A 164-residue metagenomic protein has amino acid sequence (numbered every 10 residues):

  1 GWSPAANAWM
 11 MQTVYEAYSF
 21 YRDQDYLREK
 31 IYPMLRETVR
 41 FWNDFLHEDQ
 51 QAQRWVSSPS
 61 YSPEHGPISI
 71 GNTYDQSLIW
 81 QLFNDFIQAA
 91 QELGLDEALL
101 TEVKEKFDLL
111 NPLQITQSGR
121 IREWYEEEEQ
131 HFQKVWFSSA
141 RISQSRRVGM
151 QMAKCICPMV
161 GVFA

Functional and structural regions predicted by a protein language model:
W2-Q24, E29, N72-A164: Active-site core of glycosidic bond-cleaving carbohydrate-active enzymes
R28-R36: Alpha-helical scaffolds flanking conserved acidic
R36-A89: Acidic/histidine-rich catalytic neighborhood
